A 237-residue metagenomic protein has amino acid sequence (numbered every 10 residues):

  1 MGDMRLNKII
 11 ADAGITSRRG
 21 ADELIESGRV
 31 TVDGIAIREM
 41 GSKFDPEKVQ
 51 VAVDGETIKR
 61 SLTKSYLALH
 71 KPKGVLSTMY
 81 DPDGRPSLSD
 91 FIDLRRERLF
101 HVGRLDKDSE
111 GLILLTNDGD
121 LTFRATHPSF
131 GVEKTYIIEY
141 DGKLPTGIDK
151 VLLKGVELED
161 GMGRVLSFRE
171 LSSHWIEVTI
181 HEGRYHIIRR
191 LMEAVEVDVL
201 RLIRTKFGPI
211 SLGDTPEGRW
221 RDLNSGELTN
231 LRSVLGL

Functional and structural regions predicted by a protein language model:
M1-L237: Basic, flexible Lys/Arg- and Gly-enriched helix-loop patches that mediate nucleic-acid binding at interfaces with rRNA
